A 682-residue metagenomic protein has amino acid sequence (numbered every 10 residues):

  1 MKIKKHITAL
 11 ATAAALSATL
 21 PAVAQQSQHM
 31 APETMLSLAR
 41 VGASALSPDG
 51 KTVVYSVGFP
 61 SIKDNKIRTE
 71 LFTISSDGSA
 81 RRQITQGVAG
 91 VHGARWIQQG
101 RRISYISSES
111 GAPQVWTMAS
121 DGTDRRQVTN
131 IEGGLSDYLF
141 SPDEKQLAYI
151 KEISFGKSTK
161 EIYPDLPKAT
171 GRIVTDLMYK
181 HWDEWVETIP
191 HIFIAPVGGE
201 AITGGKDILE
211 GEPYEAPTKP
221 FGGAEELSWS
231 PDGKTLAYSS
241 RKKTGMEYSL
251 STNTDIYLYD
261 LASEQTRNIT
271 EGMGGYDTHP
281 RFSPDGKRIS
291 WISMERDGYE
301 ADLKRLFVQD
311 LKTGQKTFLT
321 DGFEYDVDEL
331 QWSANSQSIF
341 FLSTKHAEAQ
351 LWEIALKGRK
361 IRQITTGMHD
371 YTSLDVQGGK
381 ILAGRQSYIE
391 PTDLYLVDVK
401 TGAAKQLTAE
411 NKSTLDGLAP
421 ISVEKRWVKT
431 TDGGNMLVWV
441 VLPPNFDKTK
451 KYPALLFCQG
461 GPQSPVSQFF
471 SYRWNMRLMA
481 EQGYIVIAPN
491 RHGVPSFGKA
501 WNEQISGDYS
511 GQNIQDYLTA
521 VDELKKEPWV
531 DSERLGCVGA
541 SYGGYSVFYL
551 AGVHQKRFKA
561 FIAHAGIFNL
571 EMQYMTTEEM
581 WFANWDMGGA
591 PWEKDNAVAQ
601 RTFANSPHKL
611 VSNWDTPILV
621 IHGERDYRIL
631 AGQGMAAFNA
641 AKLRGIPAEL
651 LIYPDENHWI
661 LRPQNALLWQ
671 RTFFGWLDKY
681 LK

Functional and structural regions predicted by a protein language model:
T19-P21: N-terminal signal peptide c-region/cleavage motif recognized by signal peptidases
E33-T69: Beta-strand-rich domains and repeat architectures in extracellular enzymes and scaffolds, especially beta-propellers
L38-V53, V88-I106, R125, E132-L147 (+12 more regions): Conserved beta-propeller blade repeats
K63-T69, S108-P113, E184-T188, E247-T254 (+3 more regions): Short, solvent-exposed loop/turn segments at conserved positions within beta-propeller repeat blades
R68-T69, E152-G211, S239-D255, K304 (+4 more regions): Predominantly five- to eight-bladed beta-propeller fold
S75-S79, A119-T123, V197-E200, D260-E264 (+3 more regions): Short loop/turn segments that connect beta-strands within beta-propeller blades
T244, D297, E410-E533, A540-S541 (+2 more regions): Cap/lid segment of the alpha/beta-hydrolase catalytic domain
N475, A480-E481, A488-K682: Active-site-proximal cap/loop segments of hydrolase catalytic domains
